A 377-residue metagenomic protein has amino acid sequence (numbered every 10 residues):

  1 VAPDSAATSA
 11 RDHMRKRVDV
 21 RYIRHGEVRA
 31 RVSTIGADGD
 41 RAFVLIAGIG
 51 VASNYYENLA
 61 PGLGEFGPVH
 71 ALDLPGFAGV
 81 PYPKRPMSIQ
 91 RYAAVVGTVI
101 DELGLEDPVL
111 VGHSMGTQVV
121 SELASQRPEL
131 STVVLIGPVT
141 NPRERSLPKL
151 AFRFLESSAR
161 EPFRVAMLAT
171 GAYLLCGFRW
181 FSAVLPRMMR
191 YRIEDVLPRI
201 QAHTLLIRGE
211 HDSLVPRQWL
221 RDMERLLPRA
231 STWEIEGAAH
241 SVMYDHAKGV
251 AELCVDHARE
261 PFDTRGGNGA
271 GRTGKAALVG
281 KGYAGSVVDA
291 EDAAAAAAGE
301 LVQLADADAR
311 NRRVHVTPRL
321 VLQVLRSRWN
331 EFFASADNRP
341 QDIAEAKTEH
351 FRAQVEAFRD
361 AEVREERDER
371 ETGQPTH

Functional and structural regions predicted by a protein language model:
V1-F43, G64-G67, E106, S131 (+1 more regions): Alpha/beta-hydrolase fold catalytic core
H25-G26, S33, H70-V109, E252: Active-site loop/oxyanion-hole signature of alpha/beta-hydrolase fold enzymes
R31-G79: Conserved HGGG/HGGXW glycine-rich cap/lid loop of the alpha/beta-hydrolase fold
R85, Q118-E161: Flexible "cap/lid" loop of the alpha/beta hydrolase fold
M167-D195: Hydrophobic, aromatic-rich cap/lid helix
R199-I200, L206-R208, D212: Short beta-strand/loop motif that positions the catalytic acidic residue of the alpha/beta-hydrolase fold
A202, P216-R225: Short alpha-helix in the alpha/beta-hydrolase fold that links the catalytic acid
A238-A251: Catalytic histidine-centered segment of alpha/beta-hydrolase-like enzymes
